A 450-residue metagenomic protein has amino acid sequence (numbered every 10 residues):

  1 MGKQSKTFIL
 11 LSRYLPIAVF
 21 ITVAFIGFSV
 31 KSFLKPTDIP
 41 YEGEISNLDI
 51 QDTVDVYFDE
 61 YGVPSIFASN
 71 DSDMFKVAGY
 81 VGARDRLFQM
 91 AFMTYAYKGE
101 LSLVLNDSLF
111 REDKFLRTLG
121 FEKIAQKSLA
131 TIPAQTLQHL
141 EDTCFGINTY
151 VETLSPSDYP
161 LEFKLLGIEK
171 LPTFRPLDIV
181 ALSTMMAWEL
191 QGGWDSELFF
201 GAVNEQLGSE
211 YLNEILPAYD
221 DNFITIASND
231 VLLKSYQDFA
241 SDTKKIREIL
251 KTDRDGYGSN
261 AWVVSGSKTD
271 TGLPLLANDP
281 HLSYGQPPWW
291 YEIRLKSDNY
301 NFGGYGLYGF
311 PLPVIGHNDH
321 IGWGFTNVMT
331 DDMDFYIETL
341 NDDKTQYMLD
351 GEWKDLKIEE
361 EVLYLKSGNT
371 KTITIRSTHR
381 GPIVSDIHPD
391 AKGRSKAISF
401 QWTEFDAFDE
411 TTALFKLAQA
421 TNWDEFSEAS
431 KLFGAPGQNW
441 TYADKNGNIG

Functional and structural regions predicted by a protein language model:
M1-K3, D279: Interfacial helix-loop-helix hairpins and adjacent transmembrane helices of multi-pass alpha-helical membrane proteins
G2, I9-L10, I215-D221, G256-S259 (+1 more regions): Short N-terminal helix-initiation segments at or just after the protein's N-terminus
Q4-I45: N-terminal type II signal-anchor transmembrane helix that functions as the membrane-insertion/stop-transfer segment
R13-Y14, V23, E210, I215 (+3 more regions): Low-complexity, intrinsically disordered/propeptide-like segments
P16-V19, F121-I124, Q401-F405: Short amphipathic alpha-helical segments, especially helix-boundary/capping motifs
S29-L275, P280-S283, P287, N299 (+1 more regions): Substrate-recognition/specificity elements adjacent to catalytic centers across diverse enzyme folds
P40-Q89, I224-G450: Internal mixed beta-strand/loop scaffold within catalytic domains of large alpha/beta enzymes
